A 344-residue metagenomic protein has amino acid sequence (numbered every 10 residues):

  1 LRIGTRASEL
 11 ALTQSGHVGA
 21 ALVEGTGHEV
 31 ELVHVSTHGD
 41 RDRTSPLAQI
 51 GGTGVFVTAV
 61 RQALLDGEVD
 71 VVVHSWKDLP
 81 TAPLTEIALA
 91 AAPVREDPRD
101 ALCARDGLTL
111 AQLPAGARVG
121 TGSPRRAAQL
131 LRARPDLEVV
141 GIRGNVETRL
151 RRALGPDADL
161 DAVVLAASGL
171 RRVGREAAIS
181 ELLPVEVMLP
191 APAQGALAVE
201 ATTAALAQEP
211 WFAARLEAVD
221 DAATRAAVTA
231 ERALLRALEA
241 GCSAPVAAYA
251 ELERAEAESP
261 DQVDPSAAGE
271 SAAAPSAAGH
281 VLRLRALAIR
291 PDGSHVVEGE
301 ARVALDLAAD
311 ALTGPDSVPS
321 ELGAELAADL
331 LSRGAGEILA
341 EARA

Functional and structural regions predicted by a protein language model:
L1-S36, R41-S45, Q49, R132-A344: Small-molecule-sensing regulatory modules
L12, G16, T53, L65-D66 (+1 more regions): Short, small/hydrophobic-residue-rich motifs at membrane-helix boundaries and re-entrant hairpins of integral membrane
T44-V71: Short, structured active-site "lid" loops
T53, E68-H74, A158-A166: Paired acidic/hydrophobic, glycine-rich loop segments that form the ligand-binding mouth/hinge of periplasmic-binding
G67-V69, S75-K77, T202-E209: Ordered, amphipathic secondary-structure segments that act as subunit-interaction surfaces in large macromolecular
W76-L79, T85-L137, L206: A conserved helix-loop-strand patch within extracytoplasmic ligand-binding domains of the periplasmic binding
